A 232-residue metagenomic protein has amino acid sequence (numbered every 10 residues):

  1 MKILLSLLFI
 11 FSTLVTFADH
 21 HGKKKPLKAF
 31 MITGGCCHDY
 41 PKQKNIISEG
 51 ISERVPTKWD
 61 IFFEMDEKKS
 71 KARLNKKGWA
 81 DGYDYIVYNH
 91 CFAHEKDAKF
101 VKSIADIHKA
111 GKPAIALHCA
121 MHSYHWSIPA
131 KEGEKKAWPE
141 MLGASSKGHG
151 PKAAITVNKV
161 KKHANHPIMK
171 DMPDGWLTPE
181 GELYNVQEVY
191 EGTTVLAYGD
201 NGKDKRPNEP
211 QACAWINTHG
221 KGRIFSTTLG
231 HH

Functional and structural regions predicted by a protein language model:
M1-L5: Positively charged n-region of N-terminal signal peptides that target proteins for export
L8-F17: Hydrophobic h-region of N-terminal signal peptides that target proteins for export in Gram-negative bacteria
A18-L27: Cleaved targeting-peptide boundary
K28-I32, D39-S123: Helical hinge/lid and interdomain linker segments adjacent to catalytic or ligand-binding clefts that mediate domain
F30, I115, T194-L196, F225-T227: Hydrophobic/aromatic beta-strand patches that form the interior of the parallel beta-sheet core in alpha/beta enzyme
G34, L229: Cofactor-binding loop segments of dinucleotide-utilizing enzymes, especially the Rossmann-like FAD- and NAD(P)+-binding
S52, K58, K71, A144 (+1 more regions): Catalytic beta-strand/loop cores that center a nucleophilic Ser/Cys/Thr and support acyl-enzyme chemistry
A93-D171: A glycine-rich, often tryptophan-bearing local segment used as a flexible ligand/cofactor-contacting loop or short
